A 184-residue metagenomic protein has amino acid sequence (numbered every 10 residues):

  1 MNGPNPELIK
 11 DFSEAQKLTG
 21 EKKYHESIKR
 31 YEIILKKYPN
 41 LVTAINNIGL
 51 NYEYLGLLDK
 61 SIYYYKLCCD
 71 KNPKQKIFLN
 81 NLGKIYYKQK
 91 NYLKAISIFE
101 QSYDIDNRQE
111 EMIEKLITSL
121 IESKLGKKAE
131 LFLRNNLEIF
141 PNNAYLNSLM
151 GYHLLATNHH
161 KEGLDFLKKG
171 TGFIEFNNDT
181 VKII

Functional and structural regions predicted by a protein language model:
P6-T43, L50-Y54: Alpha-helical segment of the N-proximal tetratricopeptide repeat
I9, T43, I77, E111 (+2 more regions): Start-of-helix register in tetratricopeptide repeats
G20-E21, Y54-L55, K88, E122-S123 (+1 more regions): Register position in tetratricopeptide repeats
N47, N81, K115, L149 (+1 more regions): Canonical tetratricopeptide repeat
